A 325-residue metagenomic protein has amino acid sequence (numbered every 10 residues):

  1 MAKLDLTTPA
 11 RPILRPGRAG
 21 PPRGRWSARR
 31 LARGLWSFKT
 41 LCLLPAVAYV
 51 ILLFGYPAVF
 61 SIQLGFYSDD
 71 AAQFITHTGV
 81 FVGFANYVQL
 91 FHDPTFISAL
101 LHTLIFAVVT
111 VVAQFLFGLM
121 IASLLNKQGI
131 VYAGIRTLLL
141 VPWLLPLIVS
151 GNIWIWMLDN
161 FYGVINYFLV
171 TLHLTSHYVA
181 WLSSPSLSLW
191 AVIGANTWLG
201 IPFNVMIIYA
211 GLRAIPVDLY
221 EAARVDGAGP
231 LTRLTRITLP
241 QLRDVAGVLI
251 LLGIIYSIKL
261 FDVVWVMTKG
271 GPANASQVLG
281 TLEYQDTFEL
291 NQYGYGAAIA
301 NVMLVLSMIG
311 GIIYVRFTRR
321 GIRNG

Functional and structural regions predicted by a protein language model:
M1-L43, I130-Y132, V315-G325: Transmembrane alpha-helical segments of polytopic membrane transport and secretion proteins
F38-G325: A structural signal for multi-pass alpha-helical bundles of membrane permease subunits that mediate small-molecule
